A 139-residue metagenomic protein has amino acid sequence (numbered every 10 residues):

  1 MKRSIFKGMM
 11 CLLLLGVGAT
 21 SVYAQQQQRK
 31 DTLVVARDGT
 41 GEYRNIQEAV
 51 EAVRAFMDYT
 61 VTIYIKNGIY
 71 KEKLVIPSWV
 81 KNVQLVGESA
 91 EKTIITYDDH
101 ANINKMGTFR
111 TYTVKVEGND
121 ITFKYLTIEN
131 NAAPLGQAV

Functional and structural regions predicted by a protein language model:
M1-Q28: Bacterial Sec-dependent N-terminal signal peptides
Q27-R29, A55-D58, S78, V116: Flexible, charged surface loops at secondary-structure boundaries
K30-Y64: Acidic Gly/Asp/Thr-rich repetitive segments characteristic of extracellular carbohydrate-active and adhesion proteins
R37-E42, T62, K81-A138: Right-handed parallel beta-helix/beta-spiral solenoid domain characteristic of secreted/periplasmic
R44-A55, Y70-W79, L85: Short, T/G/N/S-enriched strand-turn elements that build extracellular solenoid repeat scaffolds
G68-E72, A90-K92: Short active-site-proximal "capping" loops at secondary-structure junctions
